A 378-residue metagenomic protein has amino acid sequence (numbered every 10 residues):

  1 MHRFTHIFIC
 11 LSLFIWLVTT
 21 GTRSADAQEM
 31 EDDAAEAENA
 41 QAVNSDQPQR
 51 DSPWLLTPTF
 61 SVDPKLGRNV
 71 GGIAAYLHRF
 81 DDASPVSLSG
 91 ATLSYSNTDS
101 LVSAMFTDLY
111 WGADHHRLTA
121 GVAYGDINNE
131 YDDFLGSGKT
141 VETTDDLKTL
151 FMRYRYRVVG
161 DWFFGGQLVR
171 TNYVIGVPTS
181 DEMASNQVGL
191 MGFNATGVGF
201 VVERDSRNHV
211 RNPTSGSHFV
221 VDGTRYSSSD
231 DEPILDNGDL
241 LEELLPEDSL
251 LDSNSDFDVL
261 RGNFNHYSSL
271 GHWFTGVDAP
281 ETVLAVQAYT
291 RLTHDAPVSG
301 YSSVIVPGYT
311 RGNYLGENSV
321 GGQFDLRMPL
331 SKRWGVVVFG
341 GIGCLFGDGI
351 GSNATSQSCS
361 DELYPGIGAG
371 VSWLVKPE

Functional and structural regions predicted by a protein language model:
M1-N44: Cleavable N-terminal export/targeting peptides
D46-L56, F60-A195, G199: Gram-negative/organellar outer-membrane beta-barrel architecture
Q49-W54, F80-L88, N128-L135, G176-V188 (+6 more regions): Flexible, solvent-exposed coil segments and beta strand-coil junctions, predominantly the extracellular/periplasmic
T57, L88-G90, R117-G121, F163-G165 (+5 more regions): Residue-level detector of the transmembrane beta-barrel scaffold of outer-membrane proteins
F60-G71, A83, L93-S103, S227-D231 (+5 more regions): Solvent-exposed loop/turn segments connecting transmembrane beta-strands in outer-membrane beta-barrel proteins
V62, Y76-H78, Y95, L109-W111 (+6 more regions): Residue-level signature of outer-membrane beta-barrel architecture
D81-V86, D114-L118, G160-F164, H209-R211 (+3 more regions): Repeated loop/turn-to-beta-strand initiation elements of outer-membrane beta-barrel proteins
V198-E203, R207-Q357: C-terminal outer-membrane beta-barrel translocator/porin domains of Gram-negative envelope proteins and their
